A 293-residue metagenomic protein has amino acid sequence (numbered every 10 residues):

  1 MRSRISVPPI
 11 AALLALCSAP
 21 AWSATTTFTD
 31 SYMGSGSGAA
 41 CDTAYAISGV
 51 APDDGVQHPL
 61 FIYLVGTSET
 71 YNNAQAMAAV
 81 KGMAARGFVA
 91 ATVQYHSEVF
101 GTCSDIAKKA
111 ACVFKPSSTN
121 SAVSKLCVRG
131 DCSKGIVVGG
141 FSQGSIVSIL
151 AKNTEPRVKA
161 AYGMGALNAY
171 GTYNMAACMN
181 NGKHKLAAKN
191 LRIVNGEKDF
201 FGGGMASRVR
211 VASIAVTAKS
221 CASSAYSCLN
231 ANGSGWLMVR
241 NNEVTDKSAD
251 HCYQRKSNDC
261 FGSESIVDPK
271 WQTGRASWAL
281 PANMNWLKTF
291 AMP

Functional and structural regions predicted by a protein language model:
M1-I10: Bacterial N-terminal signal peptides that target proteins for export
P9-S18: Bacterial N-terminal signal peptides
A19-S23: Sec/Tat signal peptide C-region and signal peptidase I cleavage site
G36-D131: Serine-hydrolase catalytic machinery in alpha/beta-hydrolase-like enzymes
T67, Q143, E197-F200: Acidic beta-to-alpha connecting loop that harbors the catalytic carboxylate
S124-L186: Primarily recognizes the serine-hydrolase "nucleophile elbow" in alpha/beta-hydrolase and SGNH/GDSL folds
K159-N241: The feature captures the conserved acid-bearing segment of alpha/beta-hydrolase catalytic domains
S220-P293: C-terminal catalytic histidine-bearing segment of alpha/beta-hydrolase fold enzymes
